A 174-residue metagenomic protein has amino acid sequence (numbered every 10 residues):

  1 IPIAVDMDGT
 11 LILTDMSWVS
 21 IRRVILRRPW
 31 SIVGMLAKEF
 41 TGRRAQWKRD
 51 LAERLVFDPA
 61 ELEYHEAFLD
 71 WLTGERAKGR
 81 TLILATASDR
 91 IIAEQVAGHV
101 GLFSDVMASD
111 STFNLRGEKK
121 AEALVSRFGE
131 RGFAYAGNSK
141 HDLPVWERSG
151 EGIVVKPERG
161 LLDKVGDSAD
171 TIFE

Functional and structural regions predicted by a protein language model:
I1-A52: Active-site neighborhood of HAD-like aspartate-dependent phosphohydrolases
T14, V19, V24, R54 (+3 more regions): Surface-exposed loop/turn and secondary-structure junction residues enriched for glycine/proline
M16, R44-D50, L55, Y64 (+2 more regions): Cytosolic catalytic headpiece of P-type ATPases
A60-E174: C-terminal cap/substrate-recognition subdomain and adjoining C-terminal extension of metal-dependent phosphatase-like
